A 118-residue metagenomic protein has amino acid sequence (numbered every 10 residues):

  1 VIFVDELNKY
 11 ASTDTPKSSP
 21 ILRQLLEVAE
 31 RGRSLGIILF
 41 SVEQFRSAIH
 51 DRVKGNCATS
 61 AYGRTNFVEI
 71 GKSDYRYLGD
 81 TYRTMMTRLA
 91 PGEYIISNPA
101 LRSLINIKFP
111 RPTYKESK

Functional and structural regions predicted by a protein language model:
V1-T84: Conserved P-loop NTPase motor cores
S12, D51, R88-P91, F109-R111: Generic structural "secondary-structure junction" signal
T81-E93: Conserved C-terminal "switch" segment of AAA+ ATPases
P91-K118: Conserved P-loop NTPase motor module
